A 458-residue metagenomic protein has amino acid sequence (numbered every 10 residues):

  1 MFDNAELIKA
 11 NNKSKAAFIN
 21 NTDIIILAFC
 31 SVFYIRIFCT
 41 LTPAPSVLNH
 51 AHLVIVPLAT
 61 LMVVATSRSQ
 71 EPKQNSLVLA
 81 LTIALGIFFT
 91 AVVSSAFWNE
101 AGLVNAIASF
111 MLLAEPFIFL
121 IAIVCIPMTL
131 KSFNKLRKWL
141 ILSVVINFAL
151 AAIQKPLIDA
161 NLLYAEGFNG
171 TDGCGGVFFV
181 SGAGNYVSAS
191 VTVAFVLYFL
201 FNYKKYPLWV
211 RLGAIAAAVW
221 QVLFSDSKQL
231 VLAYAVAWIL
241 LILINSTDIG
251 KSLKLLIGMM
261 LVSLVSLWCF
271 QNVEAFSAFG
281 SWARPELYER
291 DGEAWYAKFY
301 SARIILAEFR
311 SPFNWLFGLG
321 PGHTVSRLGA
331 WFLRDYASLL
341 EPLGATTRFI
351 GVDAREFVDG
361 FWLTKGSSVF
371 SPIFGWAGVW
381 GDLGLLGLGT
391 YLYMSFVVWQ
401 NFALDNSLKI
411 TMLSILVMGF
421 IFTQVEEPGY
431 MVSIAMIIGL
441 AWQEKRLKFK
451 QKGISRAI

Functional and structural regions predicted by a protein language model:
M1-R68, F89-N99, L150, S227: N-terminal signal-anchor transmembrane segment
I25, L77-L85, I123-I153, W209: Interfacial loop-to-transmembrane-helix boundary motif in multi-pass membrane proteins
C30, M394, A403, S407-F420 (+1 more regions): Transmembrane alpha-helices of multi-pass inner-membrane enzymes
A51-V56, V78-F88, V92, A101-C125 (+1 more regions): Aromatic-anchored transmembrane helix interface
R137-L162, S181-I244: Alpha-helical transmembrane segments of multi-pass inner-membrane proteins
K155, N245-R290, A307-E308: A membrane-periplasm/extracellular boundary helix in multi-pass inner-membrane enzymes that assemble envelope glycans
Y296, Y300, F317-L383: Long extracytoplasmic/lumenal interhelical loops at the membrane interface of multi-pass membrane proteins
E356-I415, G453: Hydrophobic transmembrane alpha-helices and their immediate junctions
